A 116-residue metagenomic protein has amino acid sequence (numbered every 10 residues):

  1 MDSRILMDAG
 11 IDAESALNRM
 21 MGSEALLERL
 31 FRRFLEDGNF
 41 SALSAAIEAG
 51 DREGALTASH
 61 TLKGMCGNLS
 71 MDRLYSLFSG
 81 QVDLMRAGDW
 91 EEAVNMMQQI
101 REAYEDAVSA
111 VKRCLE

Functional and structural regions predicted by a protein language model:
M1-E116: Two-component system phosphorelay core
